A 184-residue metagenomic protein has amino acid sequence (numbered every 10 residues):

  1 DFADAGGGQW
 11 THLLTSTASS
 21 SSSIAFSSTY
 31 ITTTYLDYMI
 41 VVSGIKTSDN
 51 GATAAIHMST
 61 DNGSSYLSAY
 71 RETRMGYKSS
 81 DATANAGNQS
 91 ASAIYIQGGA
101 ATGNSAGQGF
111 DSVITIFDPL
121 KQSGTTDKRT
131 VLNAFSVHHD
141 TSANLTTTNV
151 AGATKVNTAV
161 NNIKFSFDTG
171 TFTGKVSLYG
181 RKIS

Functional and structural regions predicted by a protein language model:
D1-S184: Surface-exposed molecular-recognition determinants
